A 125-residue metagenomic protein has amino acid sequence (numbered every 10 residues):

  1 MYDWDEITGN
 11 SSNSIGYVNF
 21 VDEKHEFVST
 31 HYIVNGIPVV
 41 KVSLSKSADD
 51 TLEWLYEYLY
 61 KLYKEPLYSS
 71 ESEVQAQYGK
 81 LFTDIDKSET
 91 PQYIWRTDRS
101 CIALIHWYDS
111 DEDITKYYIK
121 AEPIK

Functional and structural regions predicted by a protein language model:
M1-K125: A cross-family detector of function-defining hotspots
